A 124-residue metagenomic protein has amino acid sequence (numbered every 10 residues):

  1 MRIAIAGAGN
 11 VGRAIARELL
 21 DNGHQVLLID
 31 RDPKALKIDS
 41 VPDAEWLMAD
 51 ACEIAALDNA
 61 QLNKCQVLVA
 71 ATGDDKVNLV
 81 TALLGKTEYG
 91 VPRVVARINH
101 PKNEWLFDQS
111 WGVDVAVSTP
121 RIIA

Functional and structural regions predicted by a protein language model:
M1-A124: Cytosolic regulatory regions of ion transport systems
